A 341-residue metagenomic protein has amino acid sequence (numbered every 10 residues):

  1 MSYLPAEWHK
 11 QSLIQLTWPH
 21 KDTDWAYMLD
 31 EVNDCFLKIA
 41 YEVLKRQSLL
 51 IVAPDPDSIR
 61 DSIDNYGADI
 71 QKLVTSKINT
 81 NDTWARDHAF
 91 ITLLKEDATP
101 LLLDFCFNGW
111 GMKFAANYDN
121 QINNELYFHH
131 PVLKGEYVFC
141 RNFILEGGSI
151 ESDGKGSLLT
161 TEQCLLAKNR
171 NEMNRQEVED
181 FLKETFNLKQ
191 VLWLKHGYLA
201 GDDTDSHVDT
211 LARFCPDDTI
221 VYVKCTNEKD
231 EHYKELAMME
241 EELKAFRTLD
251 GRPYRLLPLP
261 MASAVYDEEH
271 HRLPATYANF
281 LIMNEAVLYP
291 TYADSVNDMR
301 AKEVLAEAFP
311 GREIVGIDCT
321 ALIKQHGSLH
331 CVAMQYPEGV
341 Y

Functional and structural regions predicted by a protein language model:
M1-Y341: The feature marks the mature, well-folded catalytic cores of soluble enzymes
